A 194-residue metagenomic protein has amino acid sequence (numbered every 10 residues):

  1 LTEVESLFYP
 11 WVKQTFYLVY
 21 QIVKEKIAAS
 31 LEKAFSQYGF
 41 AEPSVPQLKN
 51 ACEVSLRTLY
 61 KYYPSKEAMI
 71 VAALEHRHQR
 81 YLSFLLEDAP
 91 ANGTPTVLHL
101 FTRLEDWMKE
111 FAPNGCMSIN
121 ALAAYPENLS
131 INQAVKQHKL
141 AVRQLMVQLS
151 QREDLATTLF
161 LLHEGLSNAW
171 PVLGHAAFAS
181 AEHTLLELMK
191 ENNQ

Functional and structural regions predicted by a protein language model:
L1-I22, Q194: N-terminal intrinsically disordered/low-complexity leader segments
K26, S30-A68, A72: Helix-turn-helix
A72, L86-F111: Hydrophobic alpha-helical connector segments
E75-Y81: Short, basic, alpha-helical segments at the C-terminal edge of helix-turn-helix-like DNA-binding modules
L104, S118, L122, L159 (+1 more regions): Short alpha-helical scaffolding segments that buttress acidic/His motifs in well-ordered protein cores
M108-S130: Amphipathic alpha-helical segments used for helix-helix packing
I131-K136, L140, L149-Q194: Hydrophobic/aromatic-rich alpha-helical bundle segments in the mid-to-C-terminal region
